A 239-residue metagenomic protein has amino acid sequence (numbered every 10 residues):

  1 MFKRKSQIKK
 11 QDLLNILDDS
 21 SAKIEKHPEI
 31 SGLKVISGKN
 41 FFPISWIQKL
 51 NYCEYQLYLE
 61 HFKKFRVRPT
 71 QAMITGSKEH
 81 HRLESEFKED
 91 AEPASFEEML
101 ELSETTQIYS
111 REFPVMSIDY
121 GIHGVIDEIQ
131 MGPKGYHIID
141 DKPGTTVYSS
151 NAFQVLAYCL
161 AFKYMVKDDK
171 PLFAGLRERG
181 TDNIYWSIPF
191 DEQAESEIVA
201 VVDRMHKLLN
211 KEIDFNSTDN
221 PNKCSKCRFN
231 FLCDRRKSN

Functional and structural regions predicted by a protein language model:
M1-Y136, N239: Metal-dependent nuclease catalytic cores that hydrolyze phosphodiester bonds in DNA/RNA, characterized by
K5-S37, T106-G121, T146, Y164-N239: Metal-dependent nuclease catalytic regions and adjoining charged, substrate-binding loops involved in nucleic-acid end
I44-I47, P69, M73, A152 (+2 more regions): Generic detection of long, well-ordered alpha-helical segments
D127, D140, Q154: Acidic active-site catalytic centers that drive phospho-/nucleotidyl reactions and related ester hydrolyses
Y136-D140, Y185-W186: Short small-residue beta-strand/loop micro-motif enriched in glycine and branched aliphatics
D141-Y148: Short beta-strand-loop-alpha-helix junction that forms the active-site gateway of nucleic-acid-processing nucleases
N151-Y164: Short, charged, amphipathic alpha-helix that recurs within catalytic cores of restriction-modification and other
